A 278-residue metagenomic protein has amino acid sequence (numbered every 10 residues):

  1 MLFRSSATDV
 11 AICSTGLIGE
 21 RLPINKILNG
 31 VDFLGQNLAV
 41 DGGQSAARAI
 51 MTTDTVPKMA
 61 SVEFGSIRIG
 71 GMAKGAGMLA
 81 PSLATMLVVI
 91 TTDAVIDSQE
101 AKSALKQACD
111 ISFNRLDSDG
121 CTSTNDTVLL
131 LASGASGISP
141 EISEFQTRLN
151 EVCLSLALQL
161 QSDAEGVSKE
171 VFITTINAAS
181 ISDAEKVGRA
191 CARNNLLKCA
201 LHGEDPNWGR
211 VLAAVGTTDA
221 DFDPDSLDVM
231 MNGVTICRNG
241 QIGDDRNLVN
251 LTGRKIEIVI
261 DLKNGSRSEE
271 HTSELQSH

Functional and structural regions predicted by a protein language model:
M1-L2, H271-S277: Short, small-residue-biased leader/transition segments that mark boundaries at the very start of proteins
R4-F113: Glycine-rich, mobile lid/loop segments that gate access to catalytic sites or pores
S5-D9, V40-A47, A60, F113-N125 (+3 more regions): Flexible, glycine/charged-enriched surface loops at secondary-structure junctions
T8-I27, D117-I138, N177, L201: Short, surface-exposed loop/turn segments at secondary-structure boundaries that line and modulate
G42-G43, T53-P57, S61-S66, G70-G71 (+7 more regions): Solvent-exposed alpha-helices and their adjacent loops that cap or buttress functional pockets in soluble metabolic
D97-L156: Acidic, glycine-rich loop-and-beta core segments that form the ion-binding/anion-interacting portion of active sites
A132-H202: A glycine- and small/hydrophobic-rich beta-loop-beta segment that serves as a flexible "lid/hinge" or phosphate-binding
K186-R189, R193-S273: Internal helix-turn-beta structural module
